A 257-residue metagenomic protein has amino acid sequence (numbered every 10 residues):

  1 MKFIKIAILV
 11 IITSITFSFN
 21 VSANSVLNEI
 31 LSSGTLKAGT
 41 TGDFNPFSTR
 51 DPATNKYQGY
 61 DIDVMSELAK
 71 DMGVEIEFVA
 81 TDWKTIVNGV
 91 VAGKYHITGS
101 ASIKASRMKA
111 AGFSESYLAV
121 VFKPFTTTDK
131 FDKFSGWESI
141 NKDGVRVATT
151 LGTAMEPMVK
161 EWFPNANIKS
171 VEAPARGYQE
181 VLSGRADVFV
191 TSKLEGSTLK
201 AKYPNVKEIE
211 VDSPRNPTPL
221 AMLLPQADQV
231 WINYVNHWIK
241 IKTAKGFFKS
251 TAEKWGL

Functional and structural regions predicted by a protein language model:
A23-A101, K109: Extracytoplasmic small-molecule ligand-binding "clamshell" domains of the periplasmic binding protein/Venus flytrap
S25, A154-K169, E210-V211, I239-L257: Ligand-binding clefts/hinges and TM-proximal coupling segments of bilobed small-molecule sensing domains
L27, Y57-D61, M108-V120, E208-D212 (+1 more regions): A structural signal for short loop-to-beta-strand junctions that line the ligand-binding cleft of periplasmic/secreted
L36-K37, M72-E75, V91-S100, V145-R146 (+4 more regions): Alpha-to-beta junction loops
G42, A119-T126, K193, S197-K240 (+1 more regions): Periplasmic-binding protein-like
I62, E77-N88, K169-S183, T218: Short helix-initiation/N-cap motifs at beta->coil->alpha
T85, A101-A110, P157-E161, L182-S183 (+1 more regions): A ligand-binding cleft/hinge motif common to bilobed small-molecule-binding domains
T128-V145: Flexible hinge/capping segments at coil-to-helix
